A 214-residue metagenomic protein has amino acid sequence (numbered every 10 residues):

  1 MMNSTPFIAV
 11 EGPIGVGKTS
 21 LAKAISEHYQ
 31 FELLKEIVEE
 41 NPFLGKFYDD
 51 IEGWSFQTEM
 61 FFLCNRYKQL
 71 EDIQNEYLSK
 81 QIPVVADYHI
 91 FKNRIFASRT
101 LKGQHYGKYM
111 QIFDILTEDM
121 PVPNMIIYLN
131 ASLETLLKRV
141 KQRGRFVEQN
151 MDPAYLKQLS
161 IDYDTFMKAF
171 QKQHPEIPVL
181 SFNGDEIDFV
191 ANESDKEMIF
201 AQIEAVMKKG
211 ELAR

Functional and structural regions predicted by a protein language model:
V10: Hydrophobic anchor at the beta1->P-loop junction of P-loop NTPases
P13: P-loop (Walker A) phosphate-binding loop of NTP-binding proteins
K18: Conserved lysine of the Walker
L21-A22, S26: Post-Walker A alpha-helix
E27-N65: Conserved substrate/cofactor phosphate-moiety recognition/catalytic segment in nucleotide-dependent phosphotransferases
T58-P121: Glycine-rich phosphate-binding loop used to anchor ATP phosphates in small-molecule kinases, encompassing both
N93-D164: A glycine- and Lys/Arg-enriched "phosphate-lid" helix/loop adjacent to the NTP-binding pocket of small-molecule kinases
K141-R214: NTP-dependent small-molecule kinase module
